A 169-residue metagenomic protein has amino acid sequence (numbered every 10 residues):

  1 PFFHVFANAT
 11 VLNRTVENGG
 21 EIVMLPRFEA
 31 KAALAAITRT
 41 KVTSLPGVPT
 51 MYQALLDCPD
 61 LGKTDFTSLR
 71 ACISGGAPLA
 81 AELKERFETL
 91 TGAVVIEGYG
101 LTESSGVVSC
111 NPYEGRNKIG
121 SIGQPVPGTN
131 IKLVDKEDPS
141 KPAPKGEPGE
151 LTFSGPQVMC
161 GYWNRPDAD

Functional and structural regions predicted by a protein language model:
F3, K31-T38, P49-A71, A80-A93 (+1 more regions): Adenylate-forming
F3-S44, C58: Conserved AMP-binding/adenylation subdomain of ANL enzymes
H4, R27, A54-L56, Y113-R116 (+1 more regions): Short gly/ser/thr-rich secondary-structure transition/capping motifs
H4, Y99-G100: Active-site PLP-lysine loop of aminotransferase-like
G20, L45, A71-C72, L79-I96 (+1 more regions): Conserved AMP-binding/adenylate-forming
L25, V48, C58, S74-G76 (+1 more regions): Short hydrophobic "strand-cap" motifs at the C-terminus of beta-strands
T40-T43, G62-F66, Y113-N117: Short, hinge-like loop/turn segments at secondary-structure boundaries
